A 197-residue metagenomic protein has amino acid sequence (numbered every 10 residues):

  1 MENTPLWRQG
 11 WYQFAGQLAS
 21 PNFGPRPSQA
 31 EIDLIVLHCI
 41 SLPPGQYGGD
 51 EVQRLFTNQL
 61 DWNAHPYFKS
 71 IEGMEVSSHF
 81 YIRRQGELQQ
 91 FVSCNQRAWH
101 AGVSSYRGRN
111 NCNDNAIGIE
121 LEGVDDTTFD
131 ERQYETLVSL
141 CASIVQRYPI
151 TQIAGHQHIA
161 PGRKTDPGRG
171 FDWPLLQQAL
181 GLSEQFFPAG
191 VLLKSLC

Functional and structural regions predicted by a protein language model:
M1-N110: N-terminal catalytic cores of peptidoglycan-degrading enzymes
E2-Q13, N110-A116, V124-C197: Basic/polar, cationic surfaces and motifs that engage anionic cell-wall and phosphate/carboxylate ligands
L37, I119, L137: Conserved, mostly hydrophobic/aromatic
C39-I40, L121, Q157: Residues immediately flanking
R83-R84, S104, L121, R163 (+1 more regions): Short, functionally important structural connectors and interaction interfaces within domains
L88, A116-L121: Internal catalytic-core helix/loop-beta-alpha segment that presents or stabilizes conserved functional determinants
